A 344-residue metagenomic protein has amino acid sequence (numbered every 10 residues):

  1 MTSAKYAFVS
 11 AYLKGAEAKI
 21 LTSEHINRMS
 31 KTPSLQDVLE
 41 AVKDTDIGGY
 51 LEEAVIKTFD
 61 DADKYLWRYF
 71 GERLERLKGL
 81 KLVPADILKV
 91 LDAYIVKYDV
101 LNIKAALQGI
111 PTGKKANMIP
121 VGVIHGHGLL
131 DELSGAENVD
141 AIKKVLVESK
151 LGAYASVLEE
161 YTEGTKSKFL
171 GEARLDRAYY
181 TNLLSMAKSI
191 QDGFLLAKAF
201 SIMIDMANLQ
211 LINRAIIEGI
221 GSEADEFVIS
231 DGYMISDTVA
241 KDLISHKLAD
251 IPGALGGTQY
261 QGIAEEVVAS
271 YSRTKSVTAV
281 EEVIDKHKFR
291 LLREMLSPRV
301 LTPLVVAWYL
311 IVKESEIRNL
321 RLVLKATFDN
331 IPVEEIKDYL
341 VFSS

Functional and structural regions predicted by a protein language model:
M1-S344: N-terminal domain-start signal
